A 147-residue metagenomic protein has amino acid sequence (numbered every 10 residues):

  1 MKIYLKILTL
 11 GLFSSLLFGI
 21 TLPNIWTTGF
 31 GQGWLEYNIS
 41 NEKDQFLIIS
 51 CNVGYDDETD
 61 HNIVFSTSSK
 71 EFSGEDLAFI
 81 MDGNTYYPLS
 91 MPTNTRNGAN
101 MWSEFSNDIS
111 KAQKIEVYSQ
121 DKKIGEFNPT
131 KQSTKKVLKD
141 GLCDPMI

Functional and structural regions predicted by a protein language model:
M1-K2, T21: N-terminal hydrophobic targeting signals that begin at the initiator methionine
K2-L10: Sec-dependent signal peptide recognition, specifically the positively charged N-region followed immediately by
S14-F18: N-terminal signal peptide c-region/cleavage motif recognized by signal peptidases
G19-I147: A generic "folded-domain core" signal
